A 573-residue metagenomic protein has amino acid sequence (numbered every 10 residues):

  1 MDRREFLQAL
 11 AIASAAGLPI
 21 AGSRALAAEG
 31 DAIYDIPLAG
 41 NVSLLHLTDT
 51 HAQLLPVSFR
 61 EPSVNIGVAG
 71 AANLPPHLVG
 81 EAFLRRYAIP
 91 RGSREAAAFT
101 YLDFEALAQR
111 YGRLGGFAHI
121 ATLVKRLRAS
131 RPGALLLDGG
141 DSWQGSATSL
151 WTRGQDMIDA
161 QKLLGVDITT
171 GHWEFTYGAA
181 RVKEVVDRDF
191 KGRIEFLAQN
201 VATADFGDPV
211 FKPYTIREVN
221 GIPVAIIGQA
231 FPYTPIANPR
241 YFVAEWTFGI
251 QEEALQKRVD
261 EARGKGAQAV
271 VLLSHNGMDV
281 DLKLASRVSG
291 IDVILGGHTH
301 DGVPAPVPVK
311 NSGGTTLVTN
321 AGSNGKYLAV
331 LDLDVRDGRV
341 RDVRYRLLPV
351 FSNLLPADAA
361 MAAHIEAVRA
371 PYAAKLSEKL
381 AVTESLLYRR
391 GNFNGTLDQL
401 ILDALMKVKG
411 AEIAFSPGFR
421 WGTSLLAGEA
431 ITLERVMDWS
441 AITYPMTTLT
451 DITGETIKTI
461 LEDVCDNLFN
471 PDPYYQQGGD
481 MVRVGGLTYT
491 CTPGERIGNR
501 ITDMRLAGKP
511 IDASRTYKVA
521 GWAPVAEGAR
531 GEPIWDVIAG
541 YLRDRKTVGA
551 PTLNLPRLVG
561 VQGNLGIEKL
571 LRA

Functional and structural regions predicted by a protein language model:
D2-I12, G17-G22, L26-S352, N392-A404 (+4 more regions): Acidic, metal/ion-coordinating pockets
G30-S43, L47-A69, R193-N200, D205 (+3 more regions): Feature captures C-terminal
D49, K212, Y241-V243, G313 (+7 more regions): Residue-level signal for pocket-adjacent positions within structured domains
A82, Y87-A88, E95, F99 (+4 more regions): A short C-terminal boundary segment appended to hydrolase-like catalytic domains
L107-Y111, G115, T148, A363 (+6 more regions): Generic amphipathic alpha-helical segments used as scaffolds and interaction surfaces in large, multi-domain proteins
T122, R126-A129, E184, R188 (+13 more regions): Charged/polar, solvent-exposed surface patches and flexible loops
P223, L386-L387, T488, P510: Short, solvent-exposed loop/turn motifs
